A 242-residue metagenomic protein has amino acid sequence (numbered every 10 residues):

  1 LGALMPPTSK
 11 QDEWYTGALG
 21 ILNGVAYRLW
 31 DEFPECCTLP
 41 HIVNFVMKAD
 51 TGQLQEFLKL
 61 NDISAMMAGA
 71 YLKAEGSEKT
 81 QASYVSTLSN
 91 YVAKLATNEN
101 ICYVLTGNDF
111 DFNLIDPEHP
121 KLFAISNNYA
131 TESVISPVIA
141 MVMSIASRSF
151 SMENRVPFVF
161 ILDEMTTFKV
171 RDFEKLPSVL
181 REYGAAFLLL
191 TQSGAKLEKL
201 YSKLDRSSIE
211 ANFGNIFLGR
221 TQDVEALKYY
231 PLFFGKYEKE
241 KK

Functional and structural regions predicted by a protein language model:
L1-A185, A211: P-loop NTPase motor domains
E13-L19, Y27, K175, E198-K242: P-loop NTPase motor core of the ASCE superfamily
F123, L188, I216-F217: Hydrophobic/aromatic beta-strand patches that form the interior of the parallel beta-sheet core in alpha/beta enzyme
Y129-T131, T167, G194-A195, Q222-V224: Short, glycine-/Ser/Thr-/acidic-enriched flexible segments
E153-F158, L189-Q192, K241-K242: A generic structural motif
L180-L200: Sensor-1/coupling segment of RecA-like P-loop NTPase cores
